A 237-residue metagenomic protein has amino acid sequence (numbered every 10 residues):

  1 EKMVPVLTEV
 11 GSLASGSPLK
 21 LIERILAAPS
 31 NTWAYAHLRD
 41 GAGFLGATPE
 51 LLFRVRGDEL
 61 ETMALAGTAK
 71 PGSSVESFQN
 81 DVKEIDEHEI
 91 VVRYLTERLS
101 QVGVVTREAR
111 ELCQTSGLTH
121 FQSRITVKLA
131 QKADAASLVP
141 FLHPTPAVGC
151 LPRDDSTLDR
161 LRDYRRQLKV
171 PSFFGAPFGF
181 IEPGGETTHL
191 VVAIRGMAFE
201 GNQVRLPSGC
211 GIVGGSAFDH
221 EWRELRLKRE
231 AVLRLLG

Functional and structural regions predicted by a protein language model:
K2-E9, A36-D40, E108-A109, A136 (+2 more regions): Short coil/turn segments at secondary-structure boundaries
P5-D86, I90, G184-G209: An anion-binding catalytic pocket shared by soluble metabolic enzymes
V10-A14, E61-R165, G237: Contiguous alpha-helical scaffold segments within structured protein domains that host functional hotspots
L21-L38, F44, T96-T106, D159-A176 (+1 more regions): Charged, low-complexity, helix/coiled-coil-prone segments
I125-G237: Conserved hydrophobic core element of enzyme catalytic domains
